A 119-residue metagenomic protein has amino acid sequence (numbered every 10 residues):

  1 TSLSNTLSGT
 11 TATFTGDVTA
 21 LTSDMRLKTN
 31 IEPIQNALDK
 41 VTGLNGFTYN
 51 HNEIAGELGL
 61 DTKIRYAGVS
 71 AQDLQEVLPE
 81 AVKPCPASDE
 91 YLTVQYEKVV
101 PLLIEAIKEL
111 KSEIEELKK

Functional and structural regions predicted by a protein language model:
G9-V94, L110-K119: C-terminal intramolecular chaperone/autoprocessing and neck/assembly modules of extracellular spikes and adhesins
E97: Short microdomains enriched in Cys/His and/or Lys/Arg
